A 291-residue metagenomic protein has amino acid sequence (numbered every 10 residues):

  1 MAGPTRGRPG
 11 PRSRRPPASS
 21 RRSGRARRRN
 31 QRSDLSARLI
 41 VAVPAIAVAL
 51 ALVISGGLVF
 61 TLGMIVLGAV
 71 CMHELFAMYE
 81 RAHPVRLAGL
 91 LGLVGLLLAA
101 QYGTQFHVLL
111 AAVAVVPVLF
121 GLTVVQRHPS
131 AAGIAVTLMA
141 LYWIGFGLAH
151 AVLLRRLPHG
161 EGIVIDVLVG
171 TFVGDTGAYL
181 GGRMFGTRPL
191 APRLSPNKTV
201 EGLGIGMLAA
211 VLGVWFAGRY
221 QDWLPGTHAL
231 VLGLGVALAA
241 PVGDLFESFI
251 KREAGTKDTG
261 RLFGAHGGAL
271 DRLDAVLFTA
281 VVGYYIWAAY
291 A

Functional and structural regions predicted by a protein language model:
M1-R29: Acidic/Ser-Thr/Pro-Gly-rich, low-complexity N-terminal segments of Actinobacterial cell-envelope proteins
R25-L234, L238: Membrane-embedded alpha-helical bundles of polytopic integral membrane proteins
A88, E253-V276: Interfacial loop-to-transmembrane junctions
G177, G204, L270-A280: Membrane-embedded alpha-helical segments of transport systems, primarily multispan ion/solute transporters
A210-V211, A275, T279-A280, A288: Hydrophobic transmembrane alpha-helices of multi-pass small-molecule transporters
Y285-A291: Juxtamembrane boundary at the C-terminal end of a transmembrane helix
